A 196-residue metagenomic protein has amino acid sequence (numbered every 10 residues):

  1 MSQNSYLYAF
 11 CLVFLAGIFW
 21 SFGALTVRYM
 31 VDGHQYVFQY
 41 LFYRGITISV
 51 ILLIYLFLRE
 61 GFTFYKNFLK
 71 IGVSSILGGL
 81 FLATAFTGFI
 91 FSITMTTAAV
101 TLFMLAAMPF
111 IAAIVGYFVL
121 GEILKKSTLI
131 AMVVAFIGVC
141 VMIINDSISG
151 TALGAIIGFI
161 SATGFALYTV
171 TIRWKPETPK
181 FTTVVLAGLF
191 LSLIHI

Functional and structural regions predicted by a protein language model:
M1-I18, S49-L77, I123-L129, S147-L153 (+2 more regions): Membrane-interface interhelical linkers
M1-Y43, L80, G88, S147-W174 (+1 more regions): Glycine-/small-residue-enriched transmembrane alpha-helix faces in small-molecule transporters and effluxers
A24, L56-A99, L105, V141: Specific transmembrane alpha-helical segments of multi-pass solute transporters/efflux pumps, especially DMT/EamA
G33-H34, M95, G121-I123, E177-T178: Helix-loop interface residues and adjacent transmembrane-helix termini in multi-pass membrane transporters, primarily
Q39-V50, I90-G121, S161: Specific alpha-helical transmembrane segments that line the substrate/conduction pathway and gating interfaces
Y40, K180-V184: Juxtamembrane helix-start motifs in multi-pass secondary transporters
S49-L56, P109-Y117, V139, T169 (+1 more regions): Hydrophobic transmembrane alpha-helices of multi-pass small-molecule transporters
L52, L124-I144, A162-T163: Hydrophobic transmembrane alpha-helices of multi-pass small-molecule transport proteins
